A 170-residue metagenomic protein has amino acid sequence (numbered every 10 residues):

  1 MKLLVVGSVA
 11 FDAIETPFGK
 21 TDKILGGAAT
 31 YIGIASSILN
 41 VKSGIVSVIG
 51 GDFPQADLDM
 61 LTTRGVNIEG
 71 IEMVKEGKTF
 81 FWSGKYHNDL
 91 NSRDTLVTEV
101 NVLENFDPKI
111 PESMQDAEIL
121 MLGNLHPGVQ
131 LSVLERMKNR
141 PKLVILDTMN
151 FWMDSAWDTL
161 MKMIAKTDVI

Functional and structural regions predicted by a protein language model:
M1-L4: Extreme N-terminal starter segment of soluble prokaryotic enzymes
S8-V9, M149: Active-site metal-binding loops of divalent metal-dependent hydrolases
F11-K23, N40-M121, R136-R140: Conserved N-terminal subdomain of the carbohydrate kinase-like
G19-I34: Short catalytic helix/loop segments, enriched in acidic residues and glycine and frequently bearing histidine
I24-A28, N101-F106, L125-V129, W152-S155: Short secondary-structure boundary/capping elements
G27-T30, M73-K75, T148-W152: Short, acidic/turn-prone active-site loops that include or flank metal/cofactor- and phosphate-binding residues
S37: Gly/Ala-rich phosphate-binding loop of Rossmann-like dinucleotide-binding domains, activating on the conserved
I119-I170: Conserved beta-alpha-beta core of the PfkB/ribokinase-like small-molecule kinase fold
